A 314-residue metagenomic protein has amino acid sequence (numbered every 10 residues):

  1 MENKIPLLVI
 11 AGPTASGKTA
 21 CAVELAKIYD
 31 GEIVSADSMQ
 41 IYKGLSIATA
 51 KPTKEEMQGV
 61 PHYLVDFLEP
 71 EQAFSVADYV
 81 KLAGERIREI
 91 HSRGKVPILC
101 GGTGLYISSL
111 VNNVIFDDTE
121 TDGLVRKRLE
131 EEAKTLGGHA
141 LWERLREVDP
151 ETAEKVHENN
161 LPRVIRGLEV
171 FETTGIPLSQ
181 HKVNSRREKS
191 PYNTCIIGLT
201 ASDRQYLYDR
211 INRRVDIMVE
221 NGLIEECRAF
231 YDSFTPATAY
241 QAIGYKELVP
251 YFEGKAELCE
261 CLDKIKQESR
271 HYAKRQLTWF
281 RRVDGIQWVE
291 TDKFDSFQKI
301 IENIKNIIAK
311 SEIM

Functional and structural regions predicted by a protein language model:
M1-M314: Phosphate/pyrophosphate-binding catalytic cores of soluble transferases and nucleic-acid-acting enzymes
